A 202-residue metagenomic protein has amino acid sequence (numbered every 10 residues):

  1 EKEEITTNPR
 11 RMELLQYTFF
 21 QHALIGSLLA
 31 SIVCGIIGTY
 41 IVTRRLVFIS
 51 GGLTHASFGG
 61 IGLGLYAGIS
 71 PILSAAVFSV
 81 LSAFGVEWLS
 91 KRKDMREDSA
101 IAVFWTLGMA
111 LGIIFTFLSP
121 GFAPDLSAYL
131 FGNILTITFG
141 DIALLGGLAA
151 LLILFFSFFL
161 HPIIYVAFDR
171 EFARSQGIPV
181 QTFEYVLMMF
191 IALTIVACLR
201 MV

Functional and structural regions predicted by a protein language model:
I5-I32: Membrane-interfacial amphipathic/re-entrant helices at transmembrane-helix boundaries
M12-Y17, I32-T43, I61-I69, Y165-S175 (+1 more regions): Short juxtamembrane and helix-loop transition motifs at transmembrane-helix boundaries in membrane proteins
Y17-H22, K93, I101-H161: Transmembrane helix-bundle core of multi-pass membrane transporters and related energy-transducing complexes
Y17-Q21, F48, R96-S99, Q181 (+1 more regions): Membrane-water interface of alpha-helical transmembrane segments
S27, S31, G35, G62 (+12 more regions): Small-residue faces within membrane-embedded alpha-helices
A30, T138-V202: Helix-loop-helix "hairpin" substructures at the membrane interface of multi-pass membrane proteins
T39-F122: Short loop segments and helix-boundary regions at transmembrane helix junctions of multi-pass inner-membrane proteins
S57, A128-Y129, A167-D169: Re-entrant/interfacial helical elements at transmembrane boundaries that shape and gate the permeation pathway
